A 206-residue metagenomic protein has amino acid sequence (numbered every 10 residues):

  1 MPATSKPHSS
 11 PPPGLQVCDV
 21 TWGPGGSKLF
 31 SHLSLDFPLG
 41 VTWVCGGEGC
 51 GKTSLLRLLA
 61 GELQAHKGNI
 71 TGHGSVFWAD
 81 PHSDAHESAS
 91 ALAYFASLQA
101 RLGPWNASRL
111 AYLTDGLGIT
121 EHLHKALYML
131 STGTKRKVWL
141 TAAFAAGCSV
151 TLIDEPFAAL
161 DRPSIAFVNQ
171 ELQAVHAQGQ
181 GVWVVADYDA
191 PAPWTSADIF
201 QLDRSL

Functional and structural regions predicted by a protein language model:
M1-L39, L63-Q64: A short, flexible loop at the N-terminus of ABC-type nucleotide-binding domains that lies
G46, S54-A100, A190-A192, L206: ABC ATPase nucleotide-binding domain signature region
S108-H122: Conserved ABC ATPase "signature" region
A126-G133: Conserved ABC ATPase signature
L140: Hydrophobic anchor residue at the start of the ABC signature
F144-A145: ABC ATPase C-loop
D154, L160-D161, I165: ABC-family nucleotide-binding domains
P163, E171-P193: Conserved catalytic loops of ABC-family nucleotide-binding domains
